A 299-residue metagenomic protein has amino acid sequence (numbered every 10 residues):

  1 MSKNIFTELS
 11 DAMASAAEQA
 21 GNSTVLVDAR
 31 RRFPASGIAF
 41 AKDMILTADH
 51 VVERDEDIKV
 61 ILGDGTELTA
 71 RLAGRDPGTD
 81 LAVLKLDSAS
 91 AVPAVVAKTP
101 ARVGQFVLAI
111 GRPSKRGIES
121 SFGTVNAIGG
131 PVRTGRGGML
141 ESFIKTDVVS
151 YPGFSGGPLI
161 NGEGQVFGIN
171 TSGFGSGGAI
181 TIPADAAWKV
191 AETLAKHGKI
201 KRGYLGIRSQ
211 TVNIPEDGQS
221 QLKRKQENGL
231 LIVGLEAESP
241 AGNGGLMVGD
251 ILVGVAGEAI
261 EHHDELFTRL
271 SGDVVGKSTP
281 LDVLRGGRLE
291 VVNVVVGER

Functional and structural regions predicted by a protein language model:
M1-A17, P113, V166-E227, H263 (+5 more regions): C-terminal cap/linker of serine protease catalytic domains
K3-I5, G21-E119, P152, G175 (+6 more regions): Conserved active-site neighborhood of the chymotrypsin/trypsin-like protease fold
G21-S23, A82, L86-P93, E119-G177 (+2 more regions): Active-site region of chymotrypsin-like
K42, A73-R75, I128, G162 (+4 more regions): Residue-level recognition of beta-strand microenvironments
K42-L46, F167, A241-D264: Conserved PDZ fold ligand-binding element
A73-T79, I128-I144, T193-K201, V212-G229: Gly/Ser-enriched beta-turn/beta-hairpin loop segments
G153-L159, I214-K223, E236-G254, R269: PDZ/PDZ-like domain micro-motif
